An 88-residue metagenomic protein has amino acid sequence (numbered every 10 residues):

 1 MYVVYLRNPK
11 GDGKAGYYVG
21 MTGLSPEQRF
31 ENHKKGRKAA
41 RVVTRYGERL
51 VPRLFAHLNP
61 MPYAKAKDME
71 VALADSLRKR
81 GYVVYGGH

Functional and structural regions predicted by a protein language model:
M1-E31, M61-A74: GIY-YIG nuclease catalytic motif and its immediate N-terminal context
Y2, G13-A15, Y46-P52, R80-G81: Generic structural motif recognizing short loop/turn segments at the entrances and edges of beta-strands
G23-K67: Conserved short loop/helix modules at catalytic or binding sites in compact beta-alpha or helix-hairpin-helix contexts
K35-R45, A72-Y85: Short arginine-rich
H88: Active-site or metal-binding loop neighborhoods of secreted/extracellular toxin and effector enzymes
